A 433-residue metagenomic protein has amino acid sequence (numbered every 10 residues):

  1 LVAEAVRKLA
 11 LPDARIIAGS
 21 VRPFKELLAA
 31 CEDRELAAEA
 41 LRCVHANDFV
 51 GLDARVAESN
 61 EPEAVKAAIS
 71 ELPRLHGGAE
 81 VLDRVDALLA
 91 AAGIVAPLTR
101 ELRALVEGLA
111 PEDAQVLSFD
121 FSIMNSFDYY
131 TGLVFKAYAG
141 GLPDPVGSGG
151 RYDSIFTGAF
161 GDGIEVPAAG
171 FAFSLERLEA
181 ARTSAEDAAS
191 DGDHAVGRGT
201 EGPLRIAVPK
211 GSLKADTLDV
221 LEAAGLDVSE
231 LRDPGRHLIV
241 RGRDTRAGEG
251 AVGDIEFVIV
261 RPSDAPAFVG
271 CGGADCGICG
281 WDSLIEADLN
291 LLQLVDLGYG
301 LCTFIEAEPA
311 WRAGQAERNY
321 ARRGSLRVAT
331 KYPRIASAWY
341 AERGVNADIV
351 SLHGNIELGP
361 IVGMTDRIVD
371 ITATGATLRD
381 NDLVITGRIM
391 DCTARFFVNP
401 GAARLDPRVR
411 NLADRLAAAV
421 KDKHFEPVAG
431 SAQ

Functional and structural regions predicted by a protein language model:
L1-P12, A54-A195: Positively charged, Gly/Ser-enriched RNA/tRNA-binding surfaces
L9-D13, R34-L36, L292-L294: A short alpha->loop->secondary-structure connector
P12-R15, E39-C43, L88-A96, P203 (+2 more regions): Flexible, glycine/proline-enriched loop segments at strand-loop-helix junctions that form or flank small-ligand binding
D13-F24, S118-S122, V350-I356: Short, surface-exposed recognition loops or helix-turn segments adjacent to catalytic cores
G19-A29, M124-T131, E357-L358, V362-M364: Beta-rich nucleic-acid/ligand-interaction surfaces
S20, N47-D48, Y332: Short, solvent-exposed helix-helix connector turns and helix-capping sites enriched in acidic/polar residues
F24-A114, A373, V384, L405-R415 (+2 more regions): Long, charged alpha-helical interface segments
H194-Q433: Domain-level signature for soluble enzymes in the chorismate/prephenate branch of the shikimate pathway
